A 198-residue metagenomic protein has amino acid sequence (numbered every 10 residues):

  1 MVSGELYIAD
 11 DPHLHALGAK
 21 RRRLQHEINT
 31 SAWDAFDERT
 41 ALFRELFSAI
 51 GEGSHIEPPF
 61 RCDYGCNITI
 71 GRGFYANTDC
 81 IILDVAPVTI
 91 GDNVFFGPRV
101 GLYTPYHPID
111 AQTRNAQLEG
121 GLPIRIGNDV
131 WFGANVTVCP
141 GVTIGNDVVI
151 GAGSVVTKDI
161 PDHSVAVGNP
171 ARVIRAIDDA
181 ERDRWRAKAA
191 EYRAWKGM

Functional and structural regions predicted by a protein language model:
M1-G53, A171-M198: Terminal amphipathic alpha-helical/low-complexity segments used for targeting or macromolecular assembly
V2, R125-G127, P161: Residue-level recognition of short, solvent-exposed, well-ordered loop/turn junctions that link secondary-structure
W33, F60-I70, Y75-T143, N169-A171 (+2 more regions): Flexible, glycine/small-residue-enriched loop-and-beta-strand segment within the central core of proteins
A134-D159: Beta-rich strand-turn-strand
I160-D162, V167-P170: Acidic, glycine-centered active-site loop in nucleotide-sugar glycosyltransferases
